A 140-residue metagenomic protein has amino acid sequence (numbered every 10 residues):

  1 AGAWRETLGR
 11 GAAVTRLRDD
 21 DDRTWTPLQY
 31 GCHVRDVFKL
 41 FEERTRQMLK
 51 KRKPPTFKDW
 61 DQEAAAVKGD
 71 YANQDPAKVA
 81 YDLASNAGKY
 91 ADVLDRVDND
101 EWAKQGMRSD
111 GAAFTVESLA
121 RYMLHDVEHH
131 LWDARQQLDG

Functional and structural regions predicted by a protein language model:
G2-G9, A65-A103, M123: Acidic/histidine-rich alpha-helical segments that form the ligand environment of transition-metal centers
V14-A66, Q105-G140: Short, contiguous alpha-helical
